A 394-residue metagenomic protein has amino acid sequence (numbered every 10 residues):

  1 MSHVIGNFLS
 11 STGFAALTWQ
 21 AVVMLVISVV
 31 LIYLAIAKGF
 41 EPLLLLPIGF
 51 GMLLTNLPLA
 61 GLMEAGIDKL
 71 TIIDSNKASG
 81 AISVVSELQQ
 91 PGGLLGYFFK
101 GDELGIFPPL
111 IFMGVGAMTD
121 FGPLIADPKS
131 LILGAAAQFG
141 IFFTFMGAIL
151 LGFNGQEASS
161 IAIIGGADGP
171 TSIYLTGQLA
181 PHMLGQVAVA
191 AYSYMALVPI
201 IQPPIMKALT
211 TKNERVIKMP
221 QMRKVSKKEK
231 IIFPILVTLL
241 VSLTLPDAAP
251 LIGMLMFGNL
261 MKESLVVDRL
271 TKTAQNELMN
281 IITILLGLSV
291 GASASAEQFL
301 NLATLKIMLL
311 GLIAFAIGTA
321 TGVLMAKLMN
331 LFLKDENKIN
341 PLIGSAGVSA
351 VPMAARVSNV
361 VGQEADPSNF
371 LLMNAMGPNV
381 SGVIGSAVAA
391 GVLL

Functional and structural regions predicted by a protein language model:
M1-A16, V22, I67-P91, P204-F233 (+2 more regions): Intrinsically disordered, low-complexity non-transmembrane regions of multi-pass membrane transporters
M1-L70, Q90: N-terminal alpha-helical transmembrane segments of multi-pass membrane transport and channel/translocase proteins
V29, L124-F145, E297-V323, A375-N379: Entry/N-cap segments of selected transmembrane alpha helices and their immediately preceding amphipathic helices
L31, F99-I125, G258-M261, M279-N301: Hydrophobic transmembrane alpha-helices of secondary-active transporters and Na+-translocating membrane complexes
A37-L45, M63-E64, Y97-F98, M118-L133 (+5 more regions): Interfacial helix-loop-helix linkers and transmembrane-helix boundary segments in multi-pass membrane proteins
K100, L104-G105, F112-M118, L133-F143 (+4 more regions): Alpha-helical membrane segments and immediately flanking helix-loop junctions that form or couple to the substrate/ion
A190-V266: Membrane-embedded hairpin module used as a gating/binding unit in multi-pass transport and secretion proteins
T238-A326: Transmembrane helical segments that form the transport core of multi-pass membrane transport proteins
